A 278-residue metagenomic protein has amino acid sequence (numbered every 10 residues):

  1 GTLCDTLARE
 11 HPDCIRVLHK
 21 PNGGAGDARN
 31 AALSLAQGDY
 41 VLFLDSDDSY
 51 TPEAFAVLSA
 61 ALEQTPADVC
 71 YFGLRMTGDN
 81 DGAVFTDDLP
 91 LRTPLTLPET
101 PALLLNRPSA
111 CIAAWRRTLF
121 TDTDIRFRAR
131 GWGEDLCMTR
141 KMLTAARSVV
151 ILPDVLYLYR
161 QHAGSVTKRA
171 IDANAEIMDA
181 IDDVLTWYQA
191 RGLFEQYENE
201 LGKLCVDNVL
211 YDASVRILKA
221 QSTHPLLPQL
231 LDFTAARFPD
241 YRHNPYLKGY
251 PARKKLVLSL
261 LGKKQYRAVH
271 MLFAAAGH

Functional and structural regions predicted by a protein language model:
G1-H19: Acidic donor-binding segment of Leloir-type glycosyltransferases
T2-L3, K20-A36: Glycine-rich, basic loop-to-helix element that forms the pyrophosphate-binding segment of sugar-nucleotide handling
C4-A8, L62, Y188: Conserved hydrophobic residues forming the short capping helix/wall of the S-adenosyl-L-methionine
L18, V150-L152: General small-molecule cofactor/ligand-binding pocket signal
A25, S46-V150, R160-I171: Donor-binding/catalytic cores of nucleotide-activated saccharide and glycerol-phosphate transferases/polymerases
V41: Short aromatic/hydrophobic "clamp" motif used to bind/position activated sugar donors
V155-A163, K168-E195, N208-Y241: Catalytic core of nucleotide-sugar-dependent glycosyltransferases
K219-H278: Membrane-interface aromatic/basic loop that binds lipid-linked glycans or pyrophosphate carriers, typified by
